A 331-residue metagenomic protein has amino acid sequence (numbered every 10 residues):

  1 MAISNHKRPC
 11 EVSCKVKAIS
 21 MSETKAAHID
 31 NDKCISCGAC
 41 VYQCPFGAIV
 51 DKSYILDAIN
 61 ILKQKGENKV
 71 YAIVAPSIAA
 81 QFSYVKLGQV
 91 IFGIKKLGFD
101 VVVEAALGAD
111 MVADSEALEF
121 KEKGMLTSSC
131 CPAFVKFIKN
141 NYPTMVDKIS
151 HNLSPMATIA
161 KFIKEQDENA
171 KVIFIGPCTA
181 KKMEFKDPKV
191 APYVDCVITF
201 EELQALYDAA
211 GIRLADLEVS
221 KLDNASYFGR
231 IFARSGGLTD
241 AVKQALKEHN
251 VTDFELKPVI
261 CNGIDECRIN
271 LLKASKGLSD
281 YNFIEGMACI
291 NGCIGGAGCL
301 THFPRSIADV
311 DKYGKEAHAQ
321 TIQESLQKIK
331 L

Functional and structural regions predicted by a protein language model:
A2-N31, I35, A39-I55, A297-L300: Iron-sulfur cluster-binding cysteine motifs and their immediate structural context in ferredoxin-like electron-transfer
K52-L331: Iron-sulfur-associated redox domains of electron-transfer enzymes in respiratory and anaerobic energy metabolism
